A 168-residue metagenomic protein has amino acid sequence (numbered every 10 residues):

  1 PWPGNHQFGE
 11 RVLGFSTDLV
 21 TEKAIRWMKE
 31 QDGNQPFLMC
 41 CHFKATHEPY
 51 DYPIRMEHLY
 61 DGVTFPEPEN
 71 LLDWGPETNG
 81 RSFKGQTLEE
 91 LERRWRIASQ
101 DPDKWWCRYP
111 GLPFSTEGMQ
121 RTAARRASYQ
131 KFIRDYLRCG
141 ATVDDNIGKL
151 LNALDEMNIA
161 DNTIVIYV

Functional and structural regions predicted by a protein language model:
W2-F15, W27-V168: Active-site-proximal cap/lid insertion segments
T17-T21: A conditional alpha-helix N-cap/helix-loop micro-motif detector
